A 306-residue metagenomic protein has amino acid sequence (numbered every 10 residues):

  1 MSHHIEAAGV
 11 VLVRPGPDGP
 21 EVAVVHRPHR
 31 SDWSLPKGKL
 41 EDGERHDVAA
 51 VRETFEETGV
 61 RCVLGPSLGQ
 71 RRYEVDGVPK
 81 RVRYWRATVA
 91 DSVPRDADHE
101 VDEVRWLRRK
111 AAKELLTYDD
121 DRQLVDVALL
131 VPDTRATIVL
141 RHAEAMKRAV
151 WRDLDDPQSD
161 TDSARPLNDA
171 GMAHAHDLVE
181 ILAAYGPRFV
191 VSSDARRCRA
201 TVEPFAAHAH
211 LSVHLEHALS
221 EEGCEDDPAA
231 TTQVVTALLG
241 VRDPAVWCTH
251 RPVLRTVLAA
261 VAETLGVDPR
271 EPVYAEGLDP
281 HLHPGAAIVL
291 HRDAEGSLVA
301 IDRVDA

Functional and structural regions predicted by a protein language model:
M1-V22, R135-I138: Conserved N-terminal beta-strand and adjoining loop/helix that marks the start of the Nudix/MutT-like hydrolase domain
I5-G9, K80-Y84, H283-A287: Short hydrophobic/aromatic beta-strand or adjacent loop that forms the aromatic wall/cage of a ligand/substrate-binding
L12, H26, Y84-T88, W106 (+1 more regions): Short, well-ordered beta-strand micro-motif
L35-S67: The catalytic Nudix box helix
G38, A49, T134-D227, L265-D268 (+2 more regions): Active-site-proximal alpha-helix that buttresses catalytic centers in soluble enzyme cores
R71-R95, R105: Active-site-adjacent beta-strand/loop module that shapes the phosphate/pyrophosphate-binding cleft
P94-V131: NUDIX/MutT-family hydrolases
T232-G296: Active-site-adjacent alpha-helix immediately C-terminal to a catalytic or transition-state-stabilizing loop
